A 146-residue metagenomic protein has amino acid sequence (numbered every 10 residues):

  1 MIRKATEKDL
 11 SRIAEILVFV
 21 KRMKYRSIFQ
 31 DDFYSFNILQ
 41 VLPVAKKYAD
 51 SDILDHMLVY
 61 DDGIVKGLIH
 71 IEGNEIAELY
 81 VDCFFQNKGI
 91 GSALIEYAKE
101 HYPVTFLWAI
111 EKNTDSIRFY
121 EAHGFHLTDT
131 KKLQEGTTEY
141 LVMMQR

Functional and structural regions predicted by a protein language model:
M1-E15: A short beta-loop-alpha structural element at the N-terminal edge of CoA-dependent acyl/N-acetyltransferase catalytic
V18-K46: Conserved GNAT-fold acetyl-CoA-binding loop/helix
L54-G67: Conserved beta-hairpin
E75-Q86, A109-I110: A short, internal acetyl-CoA/4′-phosphopantetheine-binding micro-motif in the GNAT/acyltransferase core
F85, G89-Y97: Conserved acetyl-CoA pyrophosphate-binding loop and the N-cap/start of the following alpha-helix in GNAT-like
I95, E100-K112: Conserved GNAT acetyl-CoA-binding A-motif
L107-R118, L133-T138: Conserved beta-strand-loop-alpha-helix junction that forms the acyl-donor binding cleft
Y120, F125: Conserved active-site tyrosine of GNAT-family acetyltransferases
